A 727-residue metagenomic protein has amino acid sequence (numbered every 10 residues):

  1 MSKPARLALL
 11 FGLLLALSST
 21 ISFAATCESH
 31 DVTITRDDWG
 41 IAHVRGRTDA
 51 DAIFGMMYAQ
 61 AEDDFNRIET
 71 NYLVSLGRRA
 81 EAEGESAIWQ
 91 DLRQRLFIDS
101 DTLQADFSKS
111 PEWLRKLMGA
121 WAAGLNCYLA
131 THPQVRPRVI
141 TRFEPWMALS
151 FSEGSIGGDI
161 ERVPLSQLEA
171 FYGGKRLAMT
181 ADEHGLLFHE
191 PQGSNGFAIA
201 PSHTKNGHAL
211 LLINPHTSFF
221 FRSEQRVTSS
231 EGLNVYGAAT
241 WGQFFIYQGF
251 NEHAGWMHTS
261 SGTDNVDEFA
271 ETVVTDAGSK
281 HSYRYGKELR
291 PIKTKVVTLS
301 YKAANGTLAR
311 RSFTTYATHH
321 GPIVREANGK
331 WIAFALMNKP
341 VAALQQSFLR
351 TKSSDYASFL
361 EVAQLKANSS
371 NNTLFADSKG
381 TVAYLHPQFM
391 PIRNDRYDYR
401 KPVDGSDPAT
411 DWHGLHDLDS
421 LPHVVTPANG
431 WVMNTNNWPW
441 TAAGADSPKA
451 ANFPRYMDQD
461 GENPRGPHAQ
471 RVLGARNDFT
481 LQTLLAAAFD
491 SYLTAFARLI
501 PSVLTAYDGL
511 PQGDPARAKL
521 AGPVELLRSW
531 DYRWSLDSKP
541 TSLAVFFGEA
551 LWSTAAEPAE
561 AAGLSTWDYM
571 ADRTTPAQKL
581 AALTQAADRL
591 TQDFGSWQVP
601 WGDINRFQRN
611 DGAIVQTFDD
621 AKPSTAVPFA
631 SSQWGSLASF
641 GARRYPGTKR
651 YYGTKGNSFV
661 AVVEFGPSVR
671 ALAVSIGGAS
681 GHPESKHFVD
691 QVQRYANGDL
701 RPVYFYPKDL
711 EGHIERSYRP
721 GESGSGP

Functional and structural regions predicted by a protein language model:
M1-L9: Bacterial N-terminal signal peptides that target proteins for export
A8-T20: Bacterial N-terminal signal peptides
T26-R222, S230-L233, G237-F245, E549-S553 (+1 more regions): Substrate-recognition/specificity elements adjacent to catalytic centers across diverse enzyme folds
A52-G55, D101-K116, L344-R350, N452-D460 (+2 more regions): Second-shell loop/turn segments in exported
G232, A238-T240, G249-E252, H258-V403: Glycine- and hydrophobic-rich flexible loops that cap the catalytic core of alpha/beta enzyme folds
V235-G237, V266, N368-R476: Hydrophobic alpha-helical segments
D446-A516, R606-P727: Terminal end segments
F547-S624: Charged, long alpha-helical assembly modules
